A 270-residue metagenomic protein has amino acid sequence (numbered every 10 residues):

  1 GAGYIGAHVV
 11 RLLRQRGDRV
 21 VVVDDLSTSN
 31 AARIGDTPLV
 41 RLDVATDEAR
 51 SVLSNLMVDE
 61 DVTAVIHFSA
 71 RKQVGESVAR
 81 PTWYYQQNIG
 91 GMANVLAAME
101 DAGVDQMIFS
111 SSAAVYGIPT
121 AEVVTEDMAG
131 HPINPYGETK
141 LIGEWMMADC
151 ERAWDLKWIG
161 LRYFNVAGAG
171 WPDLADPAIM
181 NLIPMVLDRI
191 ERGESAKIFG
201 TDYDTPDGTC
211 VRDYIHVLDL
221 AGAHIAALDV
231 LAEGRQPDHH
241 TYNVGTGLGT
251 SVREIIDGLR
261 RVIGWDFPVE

Functional and structural regions predicted by a protein language model:
G1-V166: N-terminal Rossmann-like NAD(P)+-binding domain of SDR-like oxidoreductases, especially those catalyzing
A31, A79, A121, A129 (+6 more regions): Short capping/connector residues at structural and topological boundaries
A31, G160, N165-L182, R192-R212: Short, flexible, glycine-rich and Lys/Arg-enriched loop motifs at helix boundaries that contact anionic partners
R50, S54, I183, V217-I225: Short, amphipathic alpha-helical "lid/cap" segments that border enzyme active or binding sites
Y85, I133-L141, D176-P184, D213-Y214 (+1 more regions): Short-chain dehydrogenase/reductase
E100, D149-R152, L182-E191: Basic phosphate/pyrophosphate-binding loop/patch that engages nucleotide-derived ligands
I190-E270: C-terminal substrate-binding subdomain of Rossmann-fold SDR/epimerase-dehydratase oxidoreductases
